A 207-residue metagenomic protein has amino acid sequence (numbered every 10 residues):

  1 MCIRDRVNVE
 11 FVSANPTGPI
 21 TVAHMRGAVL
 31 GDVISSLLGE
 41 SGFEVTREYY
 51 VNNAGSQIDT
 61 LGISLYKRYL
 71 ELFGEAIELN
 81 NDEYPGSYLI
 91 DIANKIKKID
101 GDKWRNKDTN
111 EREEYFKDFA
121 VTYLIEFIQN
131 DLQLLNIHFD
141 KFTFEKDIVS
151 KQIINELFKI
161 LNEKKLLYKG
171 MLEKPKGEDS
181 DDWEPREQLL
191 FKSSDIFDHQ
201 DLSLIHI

Functional and structural regions predicted by a protein language model:
R4-H206: NTP-dependent nucleotidyl-transfer catalytic core
